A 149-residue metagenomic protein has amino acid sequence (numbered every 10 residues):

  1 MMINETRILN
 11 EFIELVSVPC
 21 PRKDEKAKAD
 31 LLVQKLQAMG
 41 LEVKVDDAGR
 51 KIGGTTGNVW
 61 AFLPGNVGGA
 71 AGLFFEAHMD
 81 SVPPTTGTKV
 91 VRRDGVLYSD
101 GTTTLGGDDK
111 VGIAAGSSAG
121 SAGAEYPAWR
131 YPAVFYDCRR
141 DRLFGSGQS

Functional and structural regions predicted by a protein language model:
M2-K23: N-terminal capping segment at the start of a domain
N4, D24, K28, D108: Short, contiguous, pocket-lining structural segments that sit at or immediately flank catalytic/ligand-binding sites
E5-N10, L36-Q37, V90-G95: Short amphipathic alpha-helical segments, especially helix-boundary/capping motifs
E14, Q34-K35, A122: Alpha-helical scaffold elements within enzyme catalytic domains, especially in hydrolases
P21-G69: A non-catalytic alpha/beta surface segment that caps or lines the substrate-entry region of metallo-dependent hydrolase
A29, T55, F62, G69-R130 (+2 more regions): Active-site metal-coordination/substrate-binding segment of hydrolases, especially metallo-dependent peptidases
F144: Glycine-rich phosphate- or other oxyanion-binding loops that anchor nucleotides, phosphorylated ligands
